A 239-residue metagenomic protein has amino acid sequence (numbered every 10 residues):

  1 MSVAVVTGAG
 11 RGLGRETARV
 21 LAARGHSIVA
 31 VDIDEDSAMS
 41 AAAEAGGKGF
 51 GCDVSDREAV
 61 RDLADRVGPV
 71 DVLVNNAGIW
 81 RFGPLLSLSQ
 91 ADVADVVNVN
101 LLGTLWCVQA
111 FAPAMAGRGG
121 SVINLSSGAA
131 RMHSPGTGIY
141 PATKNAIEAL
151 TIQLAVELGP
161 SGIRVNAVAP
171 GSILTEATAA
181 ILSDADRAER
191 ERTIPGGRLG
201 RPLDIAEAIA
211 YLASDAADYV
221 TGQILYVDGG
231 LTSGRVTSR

Functional and structural regions predicted by a protein language model:
P84-L85, D92-V97, R190: Substrate-binding pocket helix/loop in short-chain dehydrogenase/reductase
L88, H133-P141, Q153, S238-R239: Active-site loop-to-helix junction immediately N-terminal to the catalytic Tyr of the SDR YXXXK motif in Rossmann-fold
V108, T143: Active-site helix of classical SDR
P113, V156-P160, D218: Alpha-helical segment proximal to the catalytic Tyr-Lys
S127: Residue(s) in the substrate-gating loop at a strand-loop-helix junction that position the organic substrate next
M132, T221-R239: Short C-terminal tail/terminal secondary-structure segment of NAD(P)H-dependent dehydrogenase/reductase domains
A167, E189-V220, V227-G229: C-terminal helical subdomain
